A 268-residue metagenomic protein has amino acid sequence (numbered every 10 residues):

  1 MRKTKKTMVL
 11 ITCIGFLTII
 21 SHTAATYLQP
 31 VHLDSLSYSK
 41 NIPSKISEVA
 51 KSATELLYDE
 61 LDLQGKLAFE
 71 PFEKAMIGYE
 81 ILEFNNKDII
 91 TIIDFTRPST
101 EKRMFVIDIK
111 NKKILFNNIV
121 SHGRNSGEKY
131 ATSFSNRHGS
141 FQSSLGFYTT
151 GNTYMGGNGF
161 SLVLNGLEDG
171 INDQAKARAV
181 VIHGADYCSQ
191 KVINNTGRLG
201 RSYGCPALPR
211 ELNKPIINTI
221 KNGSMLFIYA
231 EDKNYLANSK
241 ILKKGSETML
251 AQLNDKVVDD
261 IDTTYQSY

Functional and structural regions predicted by a protein language model:
M1-L36: Bacterial Sec-dependent N-terminal signal peptides
Q29-Y203, R210-T219, S224, K233-Y268: Cell wall/extracellular polymer interaction/catalysis modules
F227-Y229: C-terminal, well-folded lobe of enzymatic/effector domains
